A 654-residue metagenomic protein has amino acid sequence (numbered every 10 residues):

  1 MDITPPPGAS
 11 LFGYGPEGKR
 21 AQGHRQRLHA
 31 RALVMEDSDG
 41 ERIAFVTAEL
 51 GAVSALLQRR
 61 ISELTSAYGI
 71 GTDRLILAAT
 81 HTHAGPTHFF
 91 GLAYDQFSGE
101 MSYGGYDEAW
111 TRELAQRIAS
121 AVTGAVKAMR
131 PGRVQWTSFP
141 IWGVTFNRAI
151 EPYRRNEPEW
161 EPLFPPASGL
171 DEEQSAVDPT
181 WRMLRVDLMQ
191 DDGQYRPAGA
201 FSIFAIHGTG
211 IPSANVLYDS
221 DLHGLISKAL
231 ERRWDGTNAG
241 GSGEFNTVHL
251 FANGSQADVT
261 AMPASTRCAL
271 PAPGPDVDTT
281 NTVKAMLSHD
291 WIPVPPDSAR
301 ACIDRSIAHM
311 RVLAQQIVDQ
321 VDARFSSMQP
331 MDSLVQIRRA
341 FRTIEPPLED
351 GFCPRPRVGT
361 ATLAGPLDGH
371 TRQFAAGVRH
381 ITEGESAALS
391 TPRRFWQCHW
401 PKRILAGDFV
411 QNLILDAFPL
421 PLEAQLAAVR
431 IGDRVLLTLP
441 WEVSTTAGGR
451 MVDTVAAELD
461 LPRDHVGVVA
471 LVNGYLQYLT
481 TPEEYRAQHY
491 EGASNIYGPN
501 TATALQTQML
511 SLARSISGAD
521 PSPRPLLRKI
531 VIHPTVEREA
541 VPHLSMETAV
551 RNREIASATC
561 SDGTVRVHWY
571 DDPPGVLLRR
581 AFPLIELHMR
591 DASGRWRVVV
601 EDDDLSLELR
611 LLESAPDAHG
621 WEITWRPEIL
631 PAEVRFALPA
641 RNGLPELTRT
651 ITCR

Functional and structural regions predicted by a protein language model:
M1-R654: Non-catalytic substrate/cofactor recognition surfaces at enzyme active-site rims
